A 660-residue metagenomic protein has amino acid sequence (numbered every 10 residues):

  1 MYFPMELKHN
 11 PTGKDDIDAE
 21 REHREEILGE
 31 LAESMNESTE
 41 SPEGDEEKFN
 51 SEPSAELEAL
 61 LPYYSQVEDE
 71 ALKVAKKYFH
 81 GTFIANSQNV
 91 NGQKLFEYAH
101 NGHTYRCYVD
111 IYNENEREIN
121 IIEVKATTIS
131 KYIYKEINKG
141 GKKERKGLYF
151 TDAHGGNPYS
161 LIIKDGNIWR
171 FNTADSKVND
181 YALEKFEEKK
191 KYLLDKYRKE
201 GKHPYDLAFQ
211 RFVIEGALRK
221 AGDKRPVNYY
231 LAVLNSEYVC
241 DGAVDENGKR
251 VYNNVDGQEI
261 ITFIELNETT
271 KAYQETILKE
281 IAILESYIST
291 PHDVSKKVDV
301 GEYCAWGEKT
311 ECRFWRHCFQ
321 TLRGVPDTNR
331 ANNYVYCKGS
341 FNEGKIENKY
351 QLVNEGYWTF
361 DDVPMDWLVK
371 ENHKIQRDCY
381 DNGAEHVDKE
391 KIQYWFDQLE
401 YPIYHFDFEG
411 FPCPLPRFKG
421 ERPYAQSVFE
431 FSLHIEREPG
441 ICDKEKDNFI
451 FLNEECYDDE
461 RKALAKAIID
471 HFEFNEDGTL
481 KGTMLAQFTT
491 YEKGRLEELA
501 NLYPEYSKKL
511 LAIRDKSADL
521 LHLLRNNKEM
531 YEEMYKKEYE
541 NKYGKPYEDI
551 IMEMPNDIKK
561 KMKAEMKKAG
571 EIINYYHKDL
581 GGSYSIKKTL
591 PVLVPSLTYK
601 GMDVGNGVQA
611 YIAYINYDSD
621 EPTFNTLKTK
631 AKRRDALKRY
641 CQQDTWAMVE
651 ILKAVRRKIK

Functional and structural regions predicted by a protein language model:
M1-I121, T127-N167, A331-E385, A631: Metal-dependent nuclease catalytic cores that hydrolyze phosphodiester bonds in DNA/RNA, characterized by
G13-E43, D245-Y401, P414-P416: Cys/His-rich finger/ribbon microdomains and the adjacent scaffold used for macromolecule binding/structural
E68, L72-F79, I121-E123, T128 (+2 more regions): Conserved RNase H-like, two-metal-ion catalytic cores of nucleic-acid enzymes
N89-E97, P402-P412, D519: Two-metal-ion RNase H-like nuclease active-site motif
I133, C240-V244, P414-K419, E492-L502: A short acidic (Asp/Glu
D152-P204, V213-F314, L322, N453-T479 (+4 more regions): Metal-dependent nuclease catalytic regions and adjoining charged, substrate-binding loops involved in nucleic-acid end
W367, A610-K660: Long, compositionally biased intrinsically disordered regions
G482-T490: Acidic beta-strand-to-loop metal/phosphate-binding motif
